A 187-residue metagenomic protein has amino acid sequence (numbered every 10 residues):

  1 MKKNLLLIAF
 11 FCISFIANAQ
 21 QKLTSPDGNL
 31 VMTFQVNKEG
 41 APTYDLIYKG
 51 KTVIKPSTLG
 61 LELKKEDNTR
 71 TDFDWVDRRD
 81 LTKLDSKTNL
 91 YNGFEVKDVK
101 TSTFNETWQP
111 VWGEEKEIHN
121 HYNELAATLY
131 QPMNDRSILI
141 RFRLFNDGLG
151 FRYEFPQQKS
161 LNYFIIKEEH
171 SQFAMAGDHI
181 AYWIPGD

Functional and structural regions predicted by a protein language model:
M1-K22: Bacterial Sec-dependent N-terminal signal peptides
K22-D187: N-terminal accessory beta-strand-rich subdomains and adjacent acidic, glycine-rich linkers that precede catalytic cores
